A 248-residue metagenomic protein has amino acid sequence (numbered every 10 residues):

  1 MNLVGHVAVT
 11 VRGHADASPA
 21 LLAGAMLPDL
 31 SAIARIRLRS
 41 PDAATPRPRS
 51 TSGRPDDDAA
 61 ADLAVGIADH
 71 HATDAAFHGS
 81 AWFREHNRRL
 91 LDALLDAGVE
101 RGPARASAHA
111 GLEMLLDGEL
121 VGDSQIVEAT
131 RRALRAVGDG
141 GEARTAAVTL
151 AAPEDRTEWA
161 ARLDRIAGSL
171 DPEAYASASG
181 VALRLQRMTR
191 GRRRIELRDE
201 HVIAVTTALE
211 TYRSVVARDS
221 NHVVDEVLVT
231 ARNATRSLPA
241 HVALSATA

Functional and structural regions predicted by a protein language model:
M1-S107, L112, E200-T247: An N-terminal structural lobe/cap that precedes and organizes the functional/catalytic core across diverse proteins
L27-P28, L116, L185: Generic structural hydrophobic/aromatic packing signal, biased to beta-strands
S31, T73, F77, A81-W82 (+2 more regions): Hydrophobic/aromatic-lined pockets within catalytic cores
A81, R89-R162: Active-site-proximal alpha-helical scaffolds that flank and shape metal-associated catalytic sites
V121, T247-A248: Structured catalytic/translocation cores of nucleotide/phosphate-coupled proteins
R132-V229: An amphipathic alpha-helical core segment
